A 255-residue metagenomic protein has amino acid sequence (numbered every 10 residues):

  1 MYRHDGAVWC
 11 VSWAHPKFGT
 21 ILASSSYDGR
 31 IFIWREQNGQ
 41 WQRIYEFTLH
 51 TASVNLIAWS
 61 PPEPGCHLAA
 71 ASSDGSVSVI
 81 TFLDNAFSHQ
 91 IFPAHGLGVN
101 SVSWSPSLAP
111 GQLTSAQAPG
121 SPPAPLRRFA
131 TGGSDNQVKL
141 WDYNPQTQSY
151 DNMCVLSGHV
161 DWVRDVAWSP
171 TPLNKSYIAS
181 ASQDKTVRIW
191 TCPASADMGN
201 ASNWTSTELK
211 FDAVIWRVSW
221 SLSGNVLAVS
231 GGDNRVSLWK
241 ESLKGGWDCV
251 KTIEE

Functional and structural regions predicted by a protein language model:
M1-V8, F47-V54, F92-V99, S105-P106 (+3 more regions): WD40/WD-repeat beta-propeller blade N-cap
A7-W9, F18-I21, R43, S53 (+9 more regions): WD40/WD-repeat beta-propeller blade-loop signature
V11, I31-E36, I57, V77-F82 (+5 more regions): WD40-repeat beta-propellers
S12-G19, A58-G65, D84-N85, S103-L126 (+2 more regions): Loop/turn segments within WD40 beta-propeller blades
S24-D28, A70-D74, T131-N136, S180-K185 (+1 more regions): Conserved strand-to-loop turn within each blade of WD40 beta-propeller repeats
R35-G39, F82-D84, D142-Q148, T191-N200 (+1 more regions): Short loop/turn segments immediately following beta-strands, especially the blade-tip and inter-blade linker loops
D161-A194: Loop/turn-rich, solvent-exposed surfaces of beta-rich toroidal or solenoidal domains
N203-E255: C-terminal interaction modules of eukaryotic adaptor/scaffold proteins
